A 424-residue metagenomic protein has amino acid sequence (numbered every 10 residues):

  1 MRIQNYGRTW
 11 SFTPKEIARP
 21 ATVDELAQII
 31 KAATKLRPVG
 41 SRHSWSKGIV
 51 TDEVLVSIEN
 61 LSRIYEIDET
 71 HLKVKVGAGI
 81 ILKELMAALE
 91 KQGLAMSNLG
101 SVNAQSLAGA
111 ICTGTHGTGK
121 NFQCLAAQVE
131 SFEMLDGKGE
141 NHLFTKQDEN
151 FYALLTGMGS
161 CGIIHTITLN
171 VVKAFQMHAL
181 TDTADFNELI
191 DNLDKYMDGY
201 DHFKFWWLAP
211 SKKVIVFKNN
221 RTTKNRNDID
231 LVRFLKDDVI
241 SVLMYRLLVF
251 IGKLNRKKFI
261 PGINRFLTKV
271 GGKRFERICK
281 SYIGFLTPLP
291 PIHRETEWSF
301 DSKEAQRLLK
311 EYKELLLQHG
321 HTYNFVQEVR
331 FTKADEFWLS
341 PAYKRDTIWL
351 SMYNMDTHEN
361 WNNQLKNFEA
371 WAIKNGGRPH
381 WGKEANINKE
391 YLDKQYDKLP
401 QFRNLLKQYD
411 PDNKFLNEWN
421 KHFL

Functional and structural regions predicted by a protein language model:
M1-L424: Noncatalytic alpha-helical scaffold of FAD-dependent oxidoreductases
